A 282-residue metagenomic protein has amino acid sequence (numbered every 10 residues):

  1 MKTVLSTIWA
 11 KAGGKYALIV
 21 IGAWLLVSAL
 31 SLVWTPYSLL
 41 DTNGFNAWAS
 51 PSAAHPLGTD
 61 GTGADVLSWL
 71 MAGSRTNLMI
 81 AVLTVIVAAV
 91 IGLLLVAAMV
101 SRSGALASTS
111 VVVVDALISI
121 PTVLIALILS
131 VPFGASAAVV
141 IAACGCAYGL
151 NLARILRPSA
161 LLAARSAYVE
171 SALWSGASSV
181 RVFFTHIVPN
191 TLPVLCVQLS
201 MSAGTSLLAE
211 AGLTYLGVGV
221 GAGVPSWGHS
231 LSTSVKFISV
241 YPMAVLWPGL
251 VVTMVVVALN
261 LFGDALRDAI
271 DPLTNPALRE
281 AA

Functional and structural regions predicted by a protein language model:
M1-Y37, V113, T191: N-terminal signal-anchor/first transmembrane alpha helix
S31-W34, I80-D115, L127: Transmembrane-helix boundary motif in ABC transporter permease subunits
P56, D60, S101-L162: Generic hydrophobic transmembrane alpha-helix motif, especially the helices
V85, L93, A97, G134-T185 (+1 more regions): Membrane-cytosol interface at the C-terminal ends of specific transmembrane alpha-helices in multi-pass membrane
A126-L127, V131, S200, Y215 (+1 more regions): Hydrophobic alpha-helical transmembrane segments of polytopic membrane proteins
L127, P132, S136, V140-I141 (+2 more regions): Non-cytoplasmic
L261-A282: Short cytosolic juxtamembrane segments of multi-pass membrane proteins
